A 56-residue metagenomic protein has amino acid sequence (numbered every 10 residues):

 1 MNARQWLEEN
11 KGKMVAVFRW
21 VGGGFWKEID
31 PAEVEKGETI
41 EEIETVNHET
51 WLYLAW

Functional and structural regions predicted by a protein language model:
N2-V21: N-terminal acidic leader/helix
F18-W56: Detector for the mature cores of small, proteolytically processed and post-translationally modified peptide effectors
